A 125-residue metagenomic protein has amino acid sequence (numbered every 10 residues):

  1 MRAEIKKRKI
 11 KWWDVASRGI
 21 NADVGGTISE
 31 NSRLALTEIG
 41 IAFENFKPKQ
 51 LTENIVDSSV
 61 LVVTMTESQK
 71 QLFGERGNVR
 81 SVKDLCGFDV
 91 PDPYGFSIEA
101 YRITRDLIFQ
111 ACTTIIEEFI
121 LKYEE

Functional and structural regions predicted by a protein language model:
M1-D57, E117-E125: Conserved active-site segments centered on acidic
L61, E67-E125: Phosphate-binding/catalytic loops
